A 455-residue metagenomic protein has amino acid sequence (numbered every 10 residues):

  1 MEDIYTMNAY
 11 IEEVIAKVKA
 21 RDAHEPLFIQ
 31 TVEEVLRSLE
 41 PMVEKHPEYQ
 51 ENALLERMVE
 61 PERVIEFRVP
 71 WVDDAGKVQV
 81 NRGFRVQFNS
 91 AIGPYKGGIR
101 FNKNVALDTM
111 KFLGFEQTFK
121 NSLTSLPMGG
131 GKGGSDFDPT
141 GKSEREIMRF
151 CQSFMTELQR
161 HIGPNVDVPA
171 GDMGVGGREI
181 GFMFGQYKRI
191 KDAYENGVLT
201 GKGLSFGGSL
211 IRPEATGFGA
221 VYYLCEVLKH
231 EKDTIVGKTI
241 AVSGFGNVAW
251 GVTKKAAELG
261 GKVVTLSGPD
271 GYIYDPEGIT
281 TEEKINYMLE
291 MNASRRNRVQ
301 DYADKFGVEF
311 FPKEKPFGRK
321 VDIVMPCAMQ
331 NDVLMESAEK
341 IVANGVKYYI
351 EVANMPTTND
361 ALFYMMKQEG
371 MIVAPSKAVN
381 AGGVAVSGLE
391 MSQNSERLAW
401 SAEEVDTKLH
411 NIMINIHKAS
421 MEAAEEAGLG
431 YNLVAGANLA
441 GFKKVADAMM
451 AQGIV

Functional and structural regions predicted by a protein language model:
D3-T31, V227-L228, V342-V455: Adenosine-phosphate binding glycine-rich loop
P26-I29, K45-N52, S125, I162-G171 (+3 more regions): Flexible, glycine/charged-enriched surface loops at secondary-structure junctions
E48-Q79: Structured beta-strand/loop patches that form or line metal/cofactor-binding pockets in enzymes
F67-M128, K132, D136: Phosphate-interaction motifs
N102, N121-V236: Glycine/serine-rich phosphate-binding loop and adjoining beta1-alpha1 elements at the start of nucleotide-handling
G208-G318: Glycine-rich phosphate/diphosphate-binding loop of Rossmann-like nucleotide-binding domains
G271-V373, A378: Rossmann-like adenosine-cofactor binding region
